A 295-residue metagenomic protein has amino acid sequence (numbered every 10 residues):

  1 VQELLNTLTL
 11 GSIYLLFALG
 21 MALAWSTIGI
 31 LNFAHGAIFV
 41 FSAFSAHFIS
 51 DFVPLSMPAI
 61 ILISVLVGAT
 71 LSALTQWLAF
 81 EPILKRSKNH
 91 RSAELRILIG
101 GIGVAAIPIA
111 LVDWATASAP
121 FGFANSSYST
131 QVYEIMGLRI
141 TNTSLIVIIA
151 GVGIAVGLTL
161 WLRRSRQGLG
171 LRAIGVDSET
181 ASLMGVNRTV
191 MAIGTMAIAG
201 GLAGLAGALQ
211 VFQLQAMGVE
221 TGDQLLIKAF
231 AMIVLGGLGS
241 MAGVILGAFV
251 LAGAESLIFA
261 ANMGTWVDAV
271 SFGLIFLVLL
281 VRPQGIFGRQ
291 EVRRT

Functional and structural regions predicted by a protein language model:
V1-F17, S45, M57-I60, S87-L98 (+5 more regions): Membrane-interfacial amphipathic/re-entrant helices at transmembrane-helix boundaries
V1-N6, L162-R166, I193-M232, E255 (+1 more regions): Inter-helical junctions in multi-pass inner-membrane proteins, predominant in energy-converting antiporter-like
Q2-F52, L78-R91, G237-L238: Single transmembrane alpha-helix segments in multi-pass membrane proteins
P54-A105, L111, L246-L251, R282-P283: Alpha-helical transmembrane segments within multi-pass membrane transporters and channels
I83, A93-R164, M191, L257 (+2 more regions): Transmembrane helix-bundle core of multi-pass membrane transporters and related energy-transducing complexes
L84-V112, G222-V234, M263-R282: Pore- or pathway-lining transmembrane helices of multi-pass membrane proteins that form conduits for solutes/ions
R139-M217, M241-G247: Helix-loop-helix "hairpin" substructures at the membrane interface of multi-pass membrane proteins
V176, S182-L183, N187-V190, A261-T295: Cytosolic-side transmembrane-helix boundaries in multi-pass membrane proteins
